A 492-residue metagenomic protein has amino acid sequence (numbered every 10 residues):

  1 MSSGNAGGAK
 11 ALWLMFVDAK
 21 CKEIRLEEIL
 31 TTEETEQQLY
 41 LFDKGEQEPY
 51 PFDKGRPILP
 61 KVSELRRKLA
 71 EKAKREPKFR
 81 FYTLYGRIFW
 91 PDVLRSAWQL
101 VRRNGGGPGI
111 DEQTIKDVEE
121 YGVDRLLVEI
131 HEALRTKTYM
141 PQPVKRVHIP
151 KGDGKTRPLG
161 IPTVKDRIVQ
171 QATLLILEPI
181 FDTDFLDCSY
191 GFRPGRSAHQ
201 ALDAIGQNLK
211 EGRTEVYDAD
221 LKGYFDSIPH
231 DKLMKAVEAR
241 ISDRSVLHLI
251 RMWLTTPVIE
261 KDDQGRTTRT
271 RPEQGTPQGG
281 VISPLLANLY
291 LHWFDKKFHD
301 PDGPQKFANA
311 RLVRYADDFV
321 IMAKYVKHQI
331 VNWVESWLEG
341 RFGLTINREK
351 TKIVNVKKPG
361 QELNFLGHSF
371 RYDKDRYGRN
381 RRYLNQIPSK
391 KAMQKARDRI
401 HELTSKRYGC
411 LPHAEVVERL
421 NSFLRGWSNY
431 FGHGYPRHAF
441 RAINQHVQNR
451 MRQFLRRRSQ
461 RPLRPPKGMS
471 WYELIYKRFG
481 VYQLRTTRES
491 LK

Functional and structural regions predicted by a protein language model:
M1-D124: Non-catalytic, polymerase-adjacent accessory regions of viral genome-replication enzymes
I88-L94, P143-V144, G152, L254 (+2 more regions): Core structural elements
E119, T163, I321-Y325: Short beta-strand-to-loop capping motifs
L126-E129, A133-H148, G152, I176 (+3 more regions): Conserved polymerase palm-domain catalytic core
R251-T255, E260, T345-L411: A conserved non-catalytic segment of reverse transcriptases and RNA-directed RNA polymerases corresponding to the late
T270-T276, N385, H401-V416, G426-A439 (+1 more regions): Short, solvent-exposed helix-loop connector elements
L312-Y315, T351-P359, L420, F440-Q448 (+1 more regions): A glycine-rich phosphate-binding loop feature that marks nucleotide/adenosyl-phosphate handling sites
R450, L455-K492: Extended C-terminal regions of large enzymes
